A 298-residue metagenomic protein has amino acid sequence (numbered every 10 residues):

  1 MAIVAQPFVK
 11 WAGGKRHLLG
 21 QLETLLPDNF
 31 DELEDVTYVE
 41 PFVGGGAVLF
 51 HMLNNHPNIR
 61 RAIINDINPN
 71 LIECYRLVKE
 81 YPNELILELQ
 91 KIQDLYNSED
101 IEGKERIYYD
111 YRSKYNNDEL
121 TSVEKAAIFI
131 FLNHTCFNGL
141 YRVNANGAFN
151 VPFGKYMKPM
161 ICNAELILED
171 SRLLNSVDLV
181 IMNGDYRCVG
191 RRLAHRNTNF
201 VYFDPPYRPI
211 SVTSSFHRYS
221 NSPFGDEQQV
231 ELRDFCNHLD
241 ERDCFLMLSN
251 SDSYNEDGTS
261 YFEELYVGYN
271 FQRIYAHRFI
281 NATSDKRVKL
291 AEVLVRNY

Functional and structural regions predicted by a protein language model:
A2-L25, Y81-Y202, P206-F216, E231: SAM-dependent nucleic-acid methyltransferase catalytic core
T24, D28, F50, N54-N55 (+1 more regions): Short, well-ordered alpha-helices that flank and scaffold nucleotide-derived cofactor binding pockets
N29-T37, H195-N197: Short helix-loop-beta connector
E34-L95: Conserved S-adenosyl-L-methionine
V43, P69, C188, Y207 (+1 more regions): Short, glycine/acidic-enriched loop or turn micro-motifs at the edges of active sites
Q228-H277: Conserved Class I SAM-dependent methyltransferase catalytic core
L265-Y298: Class I S-adenosyl-L-methionine
